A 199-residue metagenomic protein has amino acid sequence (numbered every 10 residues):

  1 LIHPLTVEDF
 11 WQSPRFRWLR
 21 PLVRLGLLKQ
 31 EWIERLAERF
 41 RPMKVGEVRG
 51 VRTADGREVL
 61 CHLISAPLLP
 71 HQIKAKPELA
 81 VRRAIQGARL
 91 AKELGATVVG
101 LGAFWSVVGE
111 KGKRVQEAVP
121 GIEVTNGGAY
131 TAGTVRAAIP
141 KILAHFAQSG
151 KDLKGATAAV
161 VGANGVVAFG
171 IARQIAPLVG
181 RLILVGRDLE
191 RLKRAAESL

Functional and structural regions predicted by a protein language model:
L1-E117: N-terminal ligand-binding/catalytic initiation module
L60, G121-I122, V179: A generic structural signal for alpha->beta connector loops
G95-V99, E123, A137, S149: Secondary-structure-rich domain cores
A103-S106, A129, R187: Short, ordered loop/turn segments at secondary-structure junctions
V115-A129: Alpha-helix-loop-beta-strand connector modules within alpha/beta enzyme cores
Y130-G133, E190-L192: Short gly/pro/ser/thr-enriched loop/turn and capping motifs at secondary-structure boundaries
T131, V135, V166-V167: Hydrophobic/small residue at the entry helix of a nucleotide-binding pocket
K141-L199: Glycine-rich phosphate/diphosphate-binding loop of Rossmann-like nucleotide-binding domains
